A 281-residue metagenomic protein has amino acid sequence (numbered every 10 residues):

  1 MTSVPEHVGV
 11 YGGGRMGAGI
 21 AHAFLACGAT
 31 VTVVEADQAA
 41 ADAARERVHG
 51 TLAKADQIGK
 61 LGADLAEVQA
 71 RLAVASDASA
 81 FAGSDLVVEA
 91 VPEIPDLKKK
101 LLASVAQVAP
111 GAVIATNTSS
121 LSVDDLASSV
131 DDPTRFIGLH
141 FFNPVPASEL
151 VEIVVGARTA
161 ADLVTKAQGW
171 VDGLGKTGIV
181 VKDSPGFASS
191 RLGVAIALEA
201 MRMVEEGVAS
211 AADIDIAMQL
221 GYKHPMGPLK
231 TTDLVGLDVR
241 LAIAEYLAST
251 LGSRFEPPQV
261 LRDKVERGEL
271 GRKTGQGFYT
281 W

Functional and structural regions predicted by a protein language model:
M1-T51, Q57-I58: NAD(P)+-binding Rossmann beta1-loop-alpha1 motif at the extreme N-terminus of oxidoreductases
T2, C27, D172-D183, E205-E206 (+1 more regions): NAD(P)-dependent Rossmann-like dehydrogenase/reductase catalytic/cofactor-binding core
Y11, V34, A75, A90 (+3 more regions): Structural motif
T32, S190-A197: Structural/interface elements that position substrates and couple domains in central-metabolism enzymes
A40, K54-V113, L121: Rossmann-like NAD(P)-binding element
V113-K182, S190: Rossmann-fold dinucleotide-binding core
E149-L150, I196-A200, G227, A242-Y246: A general alpha-helix detector
